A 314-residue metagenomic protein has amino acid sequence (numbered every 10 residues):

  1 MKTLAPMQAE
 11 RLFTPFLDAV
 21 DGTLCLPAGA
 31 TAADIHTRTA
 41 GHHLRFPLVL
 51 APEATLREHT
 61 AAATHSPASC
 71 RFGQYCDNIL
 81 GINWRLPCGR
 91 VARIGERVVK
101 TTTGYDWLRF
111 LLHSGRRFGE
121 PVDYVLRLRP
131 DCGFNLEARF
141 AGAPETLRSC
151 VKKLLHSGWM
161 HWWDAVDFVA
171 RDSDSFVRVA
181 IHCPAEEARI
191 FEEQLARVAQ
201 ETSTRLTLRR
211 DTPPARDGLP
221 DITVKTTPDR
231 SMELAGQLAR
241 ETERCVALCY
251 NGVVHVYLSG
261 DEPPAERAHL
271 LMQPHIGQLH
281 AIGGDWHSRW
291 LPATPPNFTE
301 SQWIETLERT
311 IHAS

Functional and structural regions predicted by a protein language model:
K2-F46, P67-F72, L128: Glycine-/small-residue-rich beta-strand-loop submotif within the FAD-binding core of flavoenzymes
L4, R90, D172, R197-S314: Conserved glycine-rich FAD pyrophosphate-binding loop
Q8-L12, E120-V125, H156-V169, L238-R244 (+1 more regions): Short amphipathic beta-strand starts and helix->beta connectors
D21-T23, G133-E137, D174-F176, L219-D221 (+1 more regions): Short, solvent-exposed beta-strand edge segments and adjacent coil->beta transition regions
A32, R45-M160: FAD-binding subdomain of flavoenzyme oxidoreductases
D34, E145-C150, A185-E193, R230-G236 (+1 more regions): Short, conserved charged micro-motifs
N135, A141, S149-T207: A conserved active-site cap/scaffold subdomain adjacent to cofactor or substrate pockets
